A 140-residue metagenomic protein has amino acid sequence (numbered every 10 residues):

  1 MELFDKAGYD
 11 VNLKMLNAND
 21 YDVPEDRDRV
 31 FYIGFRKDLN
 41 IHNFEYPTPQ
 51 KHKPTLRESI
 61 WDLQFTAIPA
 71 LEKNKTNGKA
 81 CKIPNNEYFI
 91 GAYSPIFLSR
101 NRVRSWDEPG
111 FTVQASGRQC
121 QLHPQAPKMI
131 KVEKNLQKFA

Functional and structural regions predicted by a protein language model:
M1-W106: Class I S-adenosyl-L-methionine
G78-A140: C-terminal target-recognition/interaction regions appended to catalytic cores
